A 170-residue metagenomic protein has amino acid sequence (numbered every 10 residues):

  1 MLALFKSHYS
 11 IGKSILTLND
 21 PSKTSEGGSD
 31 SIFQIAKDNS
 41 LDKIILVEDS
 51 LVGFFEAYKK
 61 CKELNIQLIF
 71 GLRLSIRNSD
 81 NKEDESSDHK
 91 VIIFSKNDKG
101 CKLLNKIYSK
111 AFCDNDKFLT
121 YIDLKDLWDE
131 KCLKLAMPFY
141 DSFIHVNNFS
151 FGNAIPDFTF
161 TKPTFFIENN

Functional and structural regions predicted by a protein language model:
M1-N170: Phosphodiester-processing cores and adjacent nucleic acid-binding clamps
